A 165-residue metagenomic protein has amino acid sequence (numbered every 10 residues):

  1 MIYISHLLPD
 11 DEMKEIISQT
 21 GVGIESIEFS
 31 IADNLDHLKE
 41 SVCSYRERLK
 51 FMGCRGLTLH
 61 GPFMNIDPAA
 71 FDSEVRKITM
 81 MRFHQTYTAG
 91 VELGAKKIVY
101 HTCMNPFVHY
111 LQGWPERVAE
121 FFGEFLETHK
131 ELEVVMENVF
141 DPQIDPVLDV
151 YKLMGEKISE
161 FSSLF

Functional and structural regions predicted by a protein language model:
M1-Q85: N-terminal pre-domain/capping segments
M1-Y3, G21-S26, C54-T58, K96-V99 (+2 more regions): Structural preference for beta-strand elements that scaffold enzyme active sites
L8, G23-E28, E74, R117 (+1 more regions): Catalytic cores of phosphodiester-bond-cleaving enzymes
L8-D10, E28-S30, F63-N65, T102-P106 (+2 more regions): Active-site-proximal loop/turn and secondary-structure-junction residues that shape catalytic pockets, frequently
K14, V42-L49, F83-Y87, A119-L126 (+1 more regions): Generic structural signal for well-ordered alpha-helices, preferentially at hydrophobic/aromatic core positions
K39, S73-H84, Q112-A119, G123 (+1 more regions): Non-membrane alpha-helical structural segments and their capping/turn regions in soluble enzymes
F83-F122: Hydrophobic alpha-helical segments and helix pairs
G123-F165: Acidic/histidine-rich catalytic cores of soluble enzymes
